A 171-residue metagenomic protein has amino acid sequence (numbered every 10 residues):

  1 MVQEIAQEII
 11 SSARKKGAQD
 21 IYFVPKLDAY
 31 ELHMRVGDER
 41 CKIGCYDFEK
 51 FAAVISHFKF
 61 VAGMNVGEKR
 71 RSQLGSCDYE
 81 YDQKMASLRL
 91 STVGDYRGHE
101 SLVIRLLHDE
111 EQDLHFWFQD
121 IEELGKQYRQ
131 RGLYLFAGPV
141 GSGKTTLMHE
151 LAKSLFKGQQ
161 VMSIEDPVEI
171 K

Functional and structural regions predicted by a protein language model:
M1-E49: N-terminal anchoring/assembly modules that precede and organize ATP-driven motor systems
Q7-S11, A52, S56-F60, H149-K153: Solvent-exposed alpha-helical segments within well-ordered globular domains of core cellular machineries
A13-K15, Q127-R129, K153-K157: Conserved catalytic network of the ASCE P-loop NTPase/AAA+ motor domain
I21, L88, D166: Conserved RecA-like P-loop NTPase ATPase core
R40-A52, S56-A137, Q159-V161: P-loop NTP-binding catalytic core
V140-G141: Walker A (P-loop) phosphate-binding loop of P-loop NTPases
K144: Conserved lysine of the Walker
H149-K171: P-loop NTPase switch/communication element
